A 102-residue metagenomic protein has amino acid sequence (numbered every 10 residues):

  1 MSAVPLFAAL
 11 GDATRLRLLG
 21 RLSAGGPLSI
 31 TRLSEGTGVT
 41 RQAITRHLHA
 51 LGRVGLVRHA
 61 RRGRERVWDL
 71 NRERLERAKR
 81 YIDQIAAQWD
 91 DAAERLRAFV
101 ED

Functional and structural regions predicted by a protein language model:
M1-T40, E65-E76, R80: N-terminal helix-turn-helix DNA-binding core of bacterial DNA-binding proteins
A8-G11, E35-G36, T40-R41, G55-A60 (+2 more regions): A general, composition-driven signal for non-globular sequence regions
L48-H49: Short, hydrophobic-biased segments on the C-terminal half of alpha helices that form "recognition helices"
G52-G63, V67-D69: Beta-hairpin "wing" of winged helix-turn-helix
N71-A98: C-terminal structural segments of small proteins and small subunits
E101-D102: Generic C-terminal helix-cap and adjacent flexible tail
